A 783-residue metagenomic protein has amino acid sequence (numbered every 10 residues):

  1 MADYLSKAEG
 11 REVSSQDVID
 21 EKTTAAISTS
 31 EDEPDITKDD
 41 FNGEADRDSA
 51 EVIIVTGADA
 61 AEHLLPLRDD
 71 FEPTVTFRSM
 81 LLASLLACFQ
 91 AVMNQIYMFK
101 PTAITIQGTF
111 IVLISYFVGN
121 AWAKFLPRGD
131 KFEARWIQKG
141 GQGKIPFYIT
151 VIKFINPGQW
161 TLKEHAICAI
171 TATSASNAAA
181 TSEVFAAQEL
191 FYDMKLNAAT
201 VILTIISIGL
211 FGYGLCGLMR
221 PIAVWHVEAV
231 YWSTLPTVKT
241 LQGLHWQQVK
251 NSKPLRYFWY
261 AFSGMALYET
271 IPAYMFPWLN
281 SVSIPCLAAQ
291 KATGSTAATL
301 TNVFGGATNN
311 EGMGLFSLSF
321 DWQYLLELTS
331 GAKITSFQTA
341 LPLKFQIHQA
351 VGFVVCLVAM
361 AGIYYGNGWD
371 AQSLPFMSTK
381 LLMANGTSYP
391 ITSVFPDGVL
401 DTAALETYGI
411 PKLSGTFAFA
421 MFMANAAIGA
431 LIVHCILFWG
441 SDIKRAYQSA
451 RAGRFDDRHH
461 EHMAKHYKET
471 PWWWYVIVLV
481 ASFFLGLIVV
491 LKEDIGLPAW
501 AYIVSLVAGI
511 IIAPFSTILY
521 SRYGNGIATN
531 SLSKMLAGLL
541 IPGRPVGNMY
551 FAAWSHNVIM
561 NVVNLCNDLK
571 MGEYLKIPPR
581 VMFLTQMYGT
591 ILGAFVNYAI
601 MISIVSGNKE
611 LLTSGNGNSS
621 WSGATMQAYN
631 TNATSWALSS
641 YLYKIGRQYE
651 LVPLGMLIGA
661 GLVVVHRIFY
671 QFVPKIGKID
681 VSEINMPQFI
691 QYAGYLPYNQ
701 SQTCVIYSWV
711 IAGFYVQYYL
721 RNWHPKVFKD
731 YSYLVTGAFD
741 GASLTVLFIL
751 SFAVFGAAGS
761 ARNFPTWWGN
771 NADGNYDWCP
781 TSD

Functional and structural regions predicted by a protein language model:
M1-D783: Alpha-helical multipass membrane-protein architecture
